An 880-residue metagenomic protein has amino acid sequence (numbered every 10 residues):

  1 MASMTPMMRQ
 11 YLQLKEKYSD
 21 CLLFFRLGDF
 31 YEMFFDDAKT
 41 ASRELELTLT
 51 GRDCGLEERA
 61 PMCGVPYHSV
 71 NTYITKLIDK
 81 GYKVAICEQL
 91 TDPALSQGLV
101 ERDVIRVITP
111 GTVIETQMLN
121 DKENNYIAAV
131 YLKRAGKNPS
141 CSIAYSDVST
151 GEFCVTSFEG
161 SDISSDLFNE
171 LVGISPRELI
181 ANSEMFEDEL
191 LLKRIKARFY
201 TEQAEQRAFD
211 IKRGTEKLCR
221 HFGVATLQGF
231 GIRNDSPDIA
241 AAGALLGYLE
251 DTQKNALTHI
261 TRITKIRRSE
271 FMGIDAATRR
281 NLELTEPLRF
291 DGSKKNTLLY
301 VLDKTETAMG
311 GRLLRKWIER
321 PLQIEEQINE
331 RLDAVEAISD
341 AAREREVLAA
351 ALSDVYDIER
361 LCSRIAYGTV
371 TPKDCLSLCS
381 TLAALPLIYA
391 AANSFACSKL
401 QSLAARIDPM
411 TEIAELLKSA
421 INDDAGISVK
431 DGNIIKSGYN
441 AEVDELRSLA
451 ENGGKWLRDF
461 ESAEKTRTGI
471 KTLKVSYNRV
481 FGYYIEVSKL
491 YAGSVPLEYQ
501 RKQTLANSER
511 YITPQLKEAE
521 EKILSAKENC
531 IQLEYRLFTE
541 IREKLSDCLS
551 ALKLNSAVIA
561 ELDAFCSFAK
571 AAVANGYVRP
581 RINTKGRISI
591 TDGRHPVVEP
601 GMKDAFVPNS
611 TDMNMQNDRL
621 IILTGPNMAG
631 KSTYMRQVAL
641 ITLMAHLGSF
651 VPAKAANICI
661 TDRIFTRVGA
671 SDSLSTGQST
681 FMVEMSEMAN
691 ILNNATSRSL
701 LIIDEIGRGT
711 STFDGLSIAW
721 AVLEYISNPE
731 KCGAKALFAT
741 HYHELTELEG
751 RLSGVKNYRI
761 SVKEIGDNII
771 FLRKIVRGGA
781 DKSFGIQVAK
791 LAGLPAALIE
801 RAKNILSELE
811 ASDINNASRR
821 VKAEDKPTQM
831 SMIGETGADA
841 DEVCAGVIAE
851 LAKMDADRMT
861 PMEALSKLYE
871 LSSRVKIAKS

Functional and structural regions predicted by a protein language model:
M1-A337, S353-A366, V370-S462: Charged catalytic and DNA/RNA-contacting regions of genome-maintenance and nucleic-acid-processing enzymes
F35-A38, D235, E306-T307, W317 (+4 more regions): ATPase nucleotide-binding head domains, primarily ABC-like/P-loop NTPase cores
C87, P110-L119, A256, A396-K399 (+5 more regions): Active-site phosphate-binding and catalytic loops of NTP-dependent enzymes
L171, P176-M185, L190-L191, Q203 (+3 more regions): Conserved catalytic alpha/beta cores of large enzymes that bind or transform nucleotide phosphates and polynucleotides
F209-K217, H221-V224, M272-T278, L284 (+8 more regions): Amphipathic heptad-repeat alpha-helical coiled-coil/stalk segments that mediate oligomerization, filament/stalk
I328, V335, R345-A351, L378 (+12 more regions): Amphipathic alpha-helical coiled-coil segments
Y367, T371, T381-A384, S437-G438 (+2 more regions): Charged, surface-exposed helical/loop "interaction arms" that form contiguous linear patches used for dimerization
C844-S880: C-terminal tails and terminal domains of large nucleic-acid-associated and other macromolecular-machine proteins
